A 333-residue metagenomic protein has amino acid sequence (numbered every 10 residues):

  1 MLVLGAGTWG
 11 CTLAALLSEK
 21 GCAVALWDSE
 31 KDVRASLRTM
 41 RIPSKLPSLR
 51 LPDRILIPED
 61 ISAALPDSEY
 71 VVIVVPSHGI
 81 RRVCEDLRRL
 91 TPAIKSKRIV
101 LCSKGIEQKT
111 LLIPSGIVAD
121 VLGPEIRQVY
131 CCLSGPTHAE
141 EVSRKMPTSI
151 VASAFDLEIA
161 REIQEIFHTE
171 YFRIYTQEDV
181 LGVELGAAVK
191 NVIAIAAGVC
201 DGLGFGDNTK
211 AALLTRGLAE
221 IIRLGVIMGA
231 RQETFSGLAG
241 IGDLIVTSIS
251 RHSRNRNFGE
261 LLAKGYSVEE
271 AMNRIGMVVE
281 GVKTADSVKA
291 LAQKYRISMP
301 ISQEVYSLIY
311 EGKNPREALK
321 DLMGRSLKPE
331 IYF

Functional and structural regions predicted by a protein language model:
M1, A23-V24, Q128-Y130, I174: Hydrophobic anchor at the start of a short beta-strand that flanks the dinucleotide cofactor-binding loop
M1-R50, I55-E59, D86: NAD(P)+-binding Rossmann beta1-loop-alpha1 motif at the extreme N-terminus of oxidoreductases
T12, D32, H78, K109 (+16 more regions): Conserved active-site and cofactor/substrate-binding residues in soluble primary-metabolism enzymes
L51, I61-P66, Y70-I73, S77-K145 (+1 more regions): Rossmann-like NAD(P)(H) cofactor-binding subdomain of soluble oxidoreductases
G79, I117, V121-V129, P147-I195 (+1 more regions): Internal alpha-helical scaffold of NAD(P)-dependent oxidoreductase catalytic cores
A197-D201, V226-S236, G240-F333: NAD(P)-dependent Rossmann-like dehydrogenase/reductase catalytic/cofactor-binding core
